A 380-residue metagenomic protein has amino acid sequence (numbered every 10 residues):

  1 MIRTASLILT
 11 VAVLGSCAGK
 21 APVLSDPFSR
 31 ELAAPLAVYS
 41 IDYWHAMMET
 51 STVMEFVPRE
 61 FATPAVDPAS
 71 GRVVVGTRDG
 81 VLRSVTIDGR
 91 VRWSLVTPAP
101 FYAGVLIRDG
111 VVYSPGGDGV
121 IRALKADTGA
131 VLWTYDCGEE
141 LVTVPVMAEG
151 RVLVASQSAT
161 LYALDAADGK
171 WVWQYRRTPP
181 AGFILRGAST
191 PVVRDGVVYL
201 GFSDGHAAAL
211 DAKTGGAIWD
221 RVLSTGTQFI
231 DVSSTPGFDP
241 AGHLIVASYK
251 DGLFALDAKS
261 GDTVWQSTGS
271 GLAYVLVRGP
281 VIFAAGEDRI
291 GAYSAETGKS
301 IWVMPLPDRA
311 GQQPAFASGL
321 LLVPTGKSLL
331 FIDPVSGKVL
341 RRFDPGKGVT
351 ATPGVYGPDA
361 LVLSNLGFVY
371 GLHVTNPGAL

Functional and structural regions predicted by a protein language model:
M1-S6: Bacterial N-terminal signal peptides that target proteins for export
G15-S16: C-terminal motif of bacterial Sec signal peptides marking the signal peptidase cleavage site
G19-V66, W93-L106, V131-A148, W171-D195 (+6 more regions): Extracytoplasmic beta-rich repeat domains
V73, V112, V152, V198 (+4 more regions): Hydrophobic beta-strand positions that form the internal "hydrophobic ladder" of WD40/Gbeta-like beta-propeller blades
T77, G116, S156-Q157, F202-S203 (+4 more regions): Structural signature of WD-repeat beta-propellers
T86-R90, K125-T128, D165-D168, D211-G215 (+4 more regions): Short loop/turn segments that connect beta-strands within beta-propeller blades
L320, T325-G367, V374-T375, L380: C-terminal closing repeat unit and adjoining cap/tail of repeat-based domains
